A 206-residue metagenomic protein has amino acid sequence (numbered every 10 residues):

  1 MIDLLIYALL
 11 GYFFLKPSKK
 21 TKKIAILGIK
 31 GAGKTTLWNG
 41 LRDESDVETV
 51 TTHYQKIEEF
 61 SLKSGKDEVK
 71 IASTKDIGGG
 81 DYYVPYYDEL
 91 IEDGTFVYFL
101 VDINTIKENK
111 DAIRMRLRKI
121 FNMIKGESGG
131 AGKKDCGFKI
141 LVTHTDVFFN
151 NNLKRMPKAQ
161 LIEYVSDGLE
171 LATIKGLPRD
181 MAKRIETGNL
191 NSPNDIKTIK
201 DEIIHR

Functional and structural regions predicted by a protein language model:
M1-A25, T173, G188, I204: Short, flexible boundary segments at extreme N-termini or domain junctions of P-loop NTPases and their
K22-S45: Glycine-rich phosphate-binding P-loop
A32-G33, G80-Y82, I103-E108, T145-F149 (+1 more regions): Short acidic, S/G/P-rich loop/turn micro-motifs used as interaction or catalytic elements
R42-A72, D81-Y83: Switch I (effector-binding) loop of TRAFAC-class P-loop GTPase G-domains
V84-K110, N122-G130: Inter-motif core of Ras-like GTPase G domains
F96-F99, S128-D146, G176-E186: Conserved beta-strand/loop subsegment of P-loop NTPase cores
I120-A131, D167-K175: Substrate-engagement module of ASCE P-loop NTPases
V147-R206: Canonical P-loop GTPase G-domain recognition
